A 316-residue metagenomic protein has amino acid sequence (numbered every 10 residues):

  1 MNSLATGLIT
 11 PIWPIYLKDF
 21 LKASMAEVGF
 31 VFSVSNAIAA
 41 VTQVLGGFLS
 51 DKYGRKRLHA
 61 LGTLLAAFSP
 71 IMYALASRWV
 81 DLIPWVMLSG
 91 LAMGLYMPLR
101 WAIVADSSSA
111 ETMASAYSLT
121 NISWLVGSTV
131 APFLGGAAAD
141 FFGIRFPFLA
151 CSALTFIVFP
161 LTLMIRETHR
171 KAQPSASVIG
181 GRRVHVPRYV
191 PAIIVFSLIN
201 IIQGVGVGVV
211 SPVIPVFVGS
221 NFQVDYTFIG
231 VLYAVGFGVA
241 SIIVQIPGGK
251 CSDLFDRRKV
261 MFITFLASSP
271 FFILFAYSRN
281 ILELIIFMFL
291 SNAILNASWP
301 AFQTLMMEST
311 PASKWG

Functional and structural regions predicted by a protein language model:
M1-N36, A192-F222, I229-L232: Helix-loop boundary and gating motifs at the non-cytosolic
N36-V44, S128-T129, G238-I246: Residue-level signature of mid-helix packing/kink "hotspots" within the transmembrane helices of 12-pass Major
T42-G54, A139, I243-D256: Helix-to-loop junctions at the C-terminal end of transmembrane segments in multipass secondary transporters
R57-I71, S152, K259-L274: Structural signature of the two symmetry-related core transmembrane helices
A74-W85, A276-F287: Helix-loop junctions at membrane interfaces in 12-TM secondary transporters
M87-W124, T304: Cytoplasmic helix-loop-helix junction between adjacent transmembrane helices in 12-TM secondary transporters
F146-L163: Symmetry-related core transmembrane helices of the 12-TM Major Facilitator Superfamily/SLC fold
E167-L198: Juxtamembrane intracellular "pre-TM" segments in multi-pass secondary transporters
